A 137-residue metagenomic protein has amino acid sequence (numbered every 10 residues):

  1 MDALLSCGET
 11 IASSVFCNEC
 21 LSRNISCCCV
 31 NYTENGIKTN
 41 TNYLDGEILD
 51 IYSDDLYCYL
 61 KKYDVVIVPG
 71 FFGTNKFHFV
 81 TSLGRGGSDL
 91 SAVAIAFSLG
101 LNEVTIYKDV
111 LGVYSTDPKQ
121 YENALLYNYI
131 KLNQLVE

Functional and structural regions predicted by a protein language model:
M1-E137: Nucleotide/pyrophosphate-binding catalytic subdomain
